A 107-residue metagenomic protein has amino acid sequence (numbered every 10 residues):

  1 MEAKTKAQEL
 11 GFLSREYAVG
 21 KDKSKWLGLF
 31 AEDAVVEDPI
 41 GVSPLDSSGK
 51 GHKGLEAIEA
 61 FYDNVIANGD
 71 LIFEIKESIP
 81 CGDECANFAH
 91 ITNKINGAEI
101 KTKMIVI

Functional and structural regions predicted by a protein language model:
M1-E2, E59-I107: A beta-strand edge to alpha-helix "cap/lid" segment located at domain peripheries
M1-E32: Short, low-complexity N-terminal intrinsically disordered segments enriched in polar/charged residues
K4-K6, K21-K25, K50-K53, K76 (+2 more regions): Context-gated lysine
G11-L13, G20, P44-S48, K94: Residues at structural and domain junctions
Y17-G20, A34, P39, A86 (+1 more regions): Small-side-chain structural scaffolding
K23-P80: A solvent-exposed, acidic/Ser-Thr-rich amphipathic alpha-helical stretch
